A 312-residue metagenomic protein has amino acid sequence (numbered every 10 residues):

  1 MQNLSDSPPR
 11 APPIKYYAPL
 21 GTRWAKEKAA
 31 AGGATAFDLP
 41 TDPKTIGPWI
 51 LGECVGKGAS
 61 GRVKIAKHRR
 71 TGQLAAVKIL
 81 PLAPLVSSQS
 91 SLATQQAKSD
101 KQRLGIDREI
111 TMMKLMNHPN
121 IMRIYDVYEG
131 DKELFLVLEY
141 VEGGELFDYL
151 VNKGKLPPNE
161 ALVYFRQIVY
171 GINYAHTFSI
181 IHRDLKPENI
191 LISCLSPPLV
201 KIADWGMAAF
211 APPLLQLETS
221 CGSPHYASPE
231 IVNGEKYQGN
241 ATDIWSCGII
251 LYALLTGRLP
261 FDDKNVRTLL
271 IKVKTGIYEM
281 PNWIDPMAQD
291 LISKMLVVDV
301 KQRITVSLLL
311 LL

Functional and structural regions predicted by a protein language model:
M1-I46: Intrinsically disordered, low-complexity regulatory segments that flank or precede the catalytic domain of eukaryotic
L51-A59, V63: Protein kinase glycine-rich loop
R62-Q95: Glycine-rich ATP phosphate-binding loop
V127: Activation-segment/catalytic-loop signature of the eukaryotic protein kinase fold
D131-E145, Y149: Conserved short submotifs of the Hanks-type protein kinase catalytic core that shape the nucleotide-binding pocket
Y164-F165: Activation segment signature within eukaryotic-like protein kinase domains
